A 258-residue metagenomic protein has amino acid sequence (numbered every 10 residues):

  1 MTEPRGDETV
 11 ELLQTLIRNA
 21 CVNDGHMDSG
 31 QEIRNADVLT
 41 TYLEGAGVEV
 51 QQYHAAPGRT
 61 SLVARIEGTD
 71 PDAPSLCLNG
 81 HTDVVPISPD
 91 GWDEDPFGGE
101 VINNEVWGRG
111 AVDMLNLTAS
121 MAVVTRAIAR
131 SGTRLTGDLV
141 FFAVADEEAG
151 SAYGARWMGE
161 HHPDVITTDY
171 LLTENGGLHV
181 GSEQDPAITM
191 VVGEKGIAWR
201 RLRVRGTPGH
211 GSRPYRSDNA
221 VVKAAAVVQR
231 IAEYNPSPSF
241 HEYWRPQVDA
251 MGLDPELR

Functional and structural regions predicted by a protein language model:
M1-P89: N-terminal helical capping/dimerization or prosegment-like subdomains of hydrolases acting on amide or phosphate bonds
P4, P89-W92, T133-R134, V191-I197: Short glycine/proline-enriched loop/turn "hinge" motifs that connect secondary-structure elements and lie
D72-A143: Active-site metal-coordination/substrate-binding segment of hydrolases, especially metallo-dependent peptidases
T82-V84, E105, F142-S151, E174-H179 (+1 more regions): Acidic, glycine-rich active-site loops and adjacent beta-strand->loop/helix elements that engage anionic groups
E94, T136, I166-T167, D185 (+1 more regions): Short, solvent-exposed loop/turn segments at the edges of secondary structure
E160-G177: A glycine-rich helix N-cap at a beta->alpha junction
P163, G177-D185, V191-I197, G211-R258: Acidic-enriched catalytic cores of C-N bond-cleaving enzymes acting on peptides and small amides
